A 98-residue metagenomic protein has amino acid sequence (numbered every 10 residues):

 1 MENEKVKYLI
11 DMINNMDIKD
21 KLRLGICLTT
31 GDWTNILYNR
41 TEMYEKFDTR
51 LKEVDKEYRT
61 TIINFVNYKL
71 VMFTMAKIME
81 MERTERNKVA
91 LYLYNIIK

Functional and structural regions predicted by a protein language model:
M1-K98: Short amphipathic alpha-helical interaction elements located at domain edges and within/adjacent to intrinsically
